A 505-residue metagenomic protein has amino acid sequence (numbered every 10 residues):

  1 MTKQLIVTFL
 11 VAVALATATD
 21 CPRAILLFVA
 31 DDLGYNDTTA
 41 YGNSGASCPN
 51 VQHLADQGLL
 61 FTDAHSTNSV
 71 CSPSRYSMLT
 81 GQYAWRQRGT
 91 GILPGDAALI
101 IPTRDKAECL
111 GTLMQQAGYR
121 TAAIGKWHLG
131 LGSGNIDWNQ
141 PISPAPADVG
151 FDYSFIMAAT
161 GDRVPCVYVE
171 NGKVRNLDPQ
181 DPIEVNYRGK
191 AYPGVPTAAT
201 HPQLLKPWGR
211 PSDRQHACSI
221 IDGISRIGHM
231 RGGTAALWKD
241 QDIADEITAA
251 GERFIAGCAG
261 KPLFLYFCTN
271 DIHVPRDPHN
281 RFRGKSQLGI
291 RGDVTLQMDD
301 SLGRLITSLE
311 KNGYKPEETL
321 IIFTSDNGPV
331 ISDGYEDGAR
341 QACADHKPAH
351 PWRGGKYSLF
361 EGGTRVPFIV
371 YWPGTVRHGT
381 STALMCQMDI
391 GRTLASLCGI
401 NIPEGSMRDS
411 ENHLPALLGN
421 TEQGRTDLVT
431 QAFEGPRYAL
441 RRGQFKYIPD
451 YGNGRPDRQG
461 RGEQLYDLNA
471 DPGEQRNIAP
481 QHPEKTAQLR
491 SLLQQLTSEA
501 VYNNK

Functional and structural regions predicted by a protein language model:
Q4-V13: Sec-dependent N-terminal signal peptides
A14-Q464, L468-K505: Formylglycine-dependent sulfatase
